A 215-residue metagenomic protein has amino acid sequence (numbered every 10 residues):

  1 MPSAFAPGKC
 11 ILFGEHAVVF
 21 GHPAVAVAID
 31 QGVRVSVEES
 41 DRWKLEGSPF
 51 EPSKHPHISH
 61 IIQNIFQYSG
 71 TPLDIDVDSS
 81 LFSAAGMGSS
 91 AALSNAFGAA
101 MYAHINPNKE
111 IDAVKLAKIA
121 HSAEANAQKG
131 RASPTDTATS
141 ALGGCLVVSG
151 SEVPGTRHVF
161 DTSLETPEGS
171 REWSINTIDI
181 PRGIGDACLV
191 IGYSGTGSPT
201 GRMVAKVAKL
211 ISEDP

Functional and structural regions predicted by a protein language model:
M1-A91, A99-A113, G143, D186-L189 (+1 more regions): ATP-binding N-lobe of GHMP and related small-molecule kinases
I11, V19-H22, V27, N106-P215: ATP-dependent small-molecule kinase catalytic core of the GHMP/sugar-kinase superfamily and closely related
N95: Short, basic/polar, glycine-containing "phosphate-handling" surface segments that engage DNA
